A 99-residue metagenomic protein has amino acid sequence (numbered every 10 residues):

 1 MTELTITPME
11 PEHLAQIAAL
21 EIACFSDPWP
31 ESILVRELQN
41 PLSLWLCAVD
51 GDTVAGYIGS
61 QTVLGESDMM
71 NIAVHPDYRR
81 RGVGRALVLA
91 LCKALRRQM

Functional and structural regions predicted by a protein language model:
E3-I6: Extreme N-terminal starter segment of soluble prokaryotic enzymes
P8-R81, R85-M99: Acetyl-CoA-dependent GNAT
